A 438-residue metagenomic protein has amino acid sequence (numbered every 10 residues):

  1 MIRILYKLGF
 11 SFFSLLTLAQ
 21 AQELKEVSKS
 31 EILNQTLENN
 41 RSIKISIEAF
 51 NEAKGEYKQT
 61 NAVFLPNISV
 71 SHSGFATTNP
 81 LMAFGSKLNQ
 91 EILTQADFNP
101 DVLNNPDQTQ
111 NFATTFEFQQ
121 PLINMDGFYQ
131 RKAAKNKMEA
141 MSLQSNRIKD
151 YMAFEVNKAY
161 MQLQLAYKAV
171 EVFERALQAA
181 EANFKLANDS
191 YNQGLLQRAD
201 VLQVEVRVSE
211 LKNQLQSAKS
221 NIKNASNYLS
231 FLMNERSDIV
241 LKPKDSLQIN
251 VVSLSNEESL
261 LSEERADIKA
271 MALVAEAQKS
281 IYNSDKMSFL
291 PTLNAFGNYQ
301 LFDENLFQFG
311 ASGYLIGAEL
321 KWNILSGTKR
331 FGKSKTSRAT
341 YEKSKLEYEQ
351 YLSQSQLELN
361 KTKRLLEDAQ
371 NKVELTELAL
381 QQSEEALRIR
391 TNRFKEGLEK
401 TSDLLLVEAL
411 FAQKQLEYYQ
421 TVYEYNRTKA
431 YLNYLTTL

Functional and structural regions predicted by a protein language model:
M1-Q35, A83-N99, K219-N256, N433-L438: Terminal intrinsically disordered/low-complexity segments used for targeting and assembly
A21-P80, L195, M233-K279, L352 (+1 more regions): Bacterial Sec-pathway N-terminal export signals of envelope proteins
E23, K29, S69, T78-L81 (+1 more regions): Acidic, low-complexity, intrinsically disordered peripheral segments
V27-E31, G55, L143-S262, T362-L365 (+2 more regions): Periplasmic alpha-helical coiled-coil/stalk elements that build and connect Gram-negative outer-membrane
K44, N67-M82, N104-T109, Q119-R147 (+4 more regions): Small/polar (Gly/Ser/Thr/Ala-rich) solvent-exposed segments that form structured loops/beta-strands/short helices used
I45-T60, I148, M152-E171, A182 (+5 more regions): Amphipathic alpha-helical coiled-coil segments
N111-T115, K158, Q203, T292 (+1 more regions): Transmembrane beta-barrel architecture of outer-membrane proteins
T115-F118, Y314-I324, Q420-Y423, Y431: Outer-membrane beta-barrel "beta-signal"
